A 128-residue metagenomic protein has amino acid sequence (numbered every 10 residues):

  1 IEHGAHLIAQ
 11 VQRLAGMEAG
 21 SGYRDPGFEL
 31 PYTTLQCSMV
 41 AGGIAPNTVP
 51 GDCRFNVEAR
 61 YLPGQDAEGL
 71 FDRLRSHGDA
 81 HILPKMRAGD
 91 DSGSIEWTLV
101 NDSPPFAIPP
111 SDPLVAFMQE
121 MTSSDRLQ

Functional and structural regions predicted by a protein language model:
I1-Q128: Metal-dependent amide/peptide-bond hydrolase catalytic core, centered on the "pita-bread" metallohydrolase fold
